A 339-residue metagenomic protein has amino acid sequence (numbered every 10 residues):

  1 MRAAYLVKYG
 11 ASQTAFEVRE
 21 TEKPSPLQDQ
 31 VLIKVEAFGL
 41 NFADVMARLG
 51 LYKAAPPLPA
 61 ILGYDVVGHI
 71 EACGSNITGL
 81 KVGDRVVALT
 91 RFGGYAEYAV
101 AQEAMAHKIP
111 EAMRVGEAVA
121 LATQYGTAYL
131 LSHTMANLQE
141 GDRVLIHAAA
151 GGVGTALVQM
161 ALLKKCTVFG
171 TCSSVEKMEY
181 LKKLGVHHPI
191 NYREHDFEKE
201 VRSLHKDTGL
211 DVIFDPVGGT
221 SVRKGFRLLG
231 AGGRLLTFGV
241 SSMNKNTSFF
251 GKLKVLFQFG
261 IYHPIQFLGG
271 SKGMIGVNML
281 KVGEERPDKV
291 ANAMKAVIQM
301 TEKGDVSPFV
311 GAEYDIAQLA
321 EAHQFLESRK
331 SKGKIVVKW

Functional and structural regions predicted by a protein language model:
E22-G39, L51-G93: Glycine-rich beta-strand-centered segment in the early N-terminal region that forms part of a ligand/cofactor-binding
A37, M46, K53, R85-A148 (+1 more regions): NAD(P)H dinucleotide-binding glycine-rich loop of Rossmann-like/cofactor-binding domains, especially the beta1-alpha1
R85, R143, T167, G233-R234 (+1 more regions): Short glycine-centered segments of the SAM/dcSAM-binding site in methyltransferase folds
L121, G126-H195, K199-E200: Mid-domain Rossmann-like dinucleotide-binding core that forms the NAD(H)/NADP(H) cofactor-binding site
L204-V212: A glycine-rich helix->loop->beta "capping" turn within Rossmann-like NAD(P)(H)-dependent oxidoreductase domains
T220-D305: Glycine-rich phosphate-binding loop and adjacent beta-alpha segment of Rossmann(oid) nucleotide-cofactor-binding
E284-W339: C-terminal hydrophobic helical "lid"/dimerization subdomain of Rossmann-like NAD(P)H-dependent oxidoreductases
